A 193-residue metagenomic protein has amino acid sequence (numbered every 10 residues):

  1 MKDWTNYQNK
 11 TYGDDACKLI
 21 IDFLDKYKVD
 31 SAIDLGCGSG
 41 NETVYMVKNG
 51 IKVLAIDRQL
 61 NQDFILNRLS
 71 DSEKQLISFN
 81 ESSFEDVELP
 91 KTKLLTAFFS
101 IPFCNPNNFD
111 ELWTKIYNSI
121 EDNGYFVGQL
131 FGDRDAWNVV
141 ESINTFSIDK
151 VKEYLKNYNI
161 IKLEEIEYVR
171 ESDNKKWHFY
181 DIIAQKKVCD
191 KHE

Functional and structural regions predicted by a protein language model:
M1-K28, G38-E88, N107-E111, Y125-E193: Class I (Rossmann-like) S-adenosyl-L-methionine-dependent methyltransferase catalytic domain, capturing the SAM-binding
D30, K93: Conserved acidic residues
L35: Conserved beta-strand/loop positions that form the S-adenosyl-L-methionine
T96: A conserved beta-strand element that flanks and buttresses the S-adenosyl-L-methionine
F99-S100: Short catalytic micro-motifs in class I SAM-dependent methyltransferases
F103: ABC ATPase nucleotide-binding domain "signature" loop
D110-D122: A short glycine-rich, Lys/Arg-flanked "PGG" loop and its adjoining helix->strand segment in the class I
